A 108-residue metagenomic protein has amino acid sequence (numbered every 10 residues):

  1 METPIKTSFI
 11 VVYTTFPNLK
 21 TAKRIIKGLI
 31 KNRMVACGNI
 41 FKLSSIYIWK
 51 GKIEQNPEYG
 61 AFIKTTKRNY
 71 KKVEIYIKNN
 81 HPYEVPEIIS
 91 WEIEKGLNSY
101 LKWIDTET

Functional and structural regions predicted by a protein language model:
M1-T108: Positively charged, small/polar-rich N-terminal and surface patches that mediate targeting and assembly and bind
